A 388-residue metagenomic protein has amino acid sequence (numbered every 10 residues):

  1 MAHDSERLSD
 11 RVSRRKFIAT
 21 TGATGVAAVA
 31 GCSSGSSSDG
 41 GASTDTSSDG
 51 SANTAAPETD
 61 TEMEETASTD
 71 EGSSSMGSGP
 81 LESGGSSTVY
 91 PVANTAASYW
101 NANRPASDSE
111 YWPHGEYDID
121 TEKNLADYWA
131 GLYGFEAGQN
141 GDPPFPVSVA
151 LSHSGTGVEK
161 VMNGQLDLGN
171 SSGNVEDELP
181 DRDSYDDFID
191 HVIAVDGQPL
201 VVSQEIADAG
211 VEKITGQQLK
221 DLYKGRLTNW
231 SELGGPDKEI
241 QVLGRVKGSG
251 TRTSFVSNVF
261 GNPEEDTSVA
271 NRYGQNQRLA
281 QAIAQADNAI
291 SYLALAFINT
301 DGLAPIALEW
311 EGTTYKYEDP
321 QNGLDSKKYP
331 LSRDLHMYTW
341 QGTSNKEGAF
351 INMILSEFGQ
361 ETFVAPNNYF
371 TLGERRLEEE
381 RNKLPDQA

Functional and structural regions predicted by a protein language model:
M1-L243, G250-Y273, A282, D287-A289 (+1 more regions): Terminal disorder- and signal-encoded targeting elements
L279: Glycine-rich, Lys/Arg-enriched anion-binding loops that position phosphate/diphosphate groups for phosphoryl
